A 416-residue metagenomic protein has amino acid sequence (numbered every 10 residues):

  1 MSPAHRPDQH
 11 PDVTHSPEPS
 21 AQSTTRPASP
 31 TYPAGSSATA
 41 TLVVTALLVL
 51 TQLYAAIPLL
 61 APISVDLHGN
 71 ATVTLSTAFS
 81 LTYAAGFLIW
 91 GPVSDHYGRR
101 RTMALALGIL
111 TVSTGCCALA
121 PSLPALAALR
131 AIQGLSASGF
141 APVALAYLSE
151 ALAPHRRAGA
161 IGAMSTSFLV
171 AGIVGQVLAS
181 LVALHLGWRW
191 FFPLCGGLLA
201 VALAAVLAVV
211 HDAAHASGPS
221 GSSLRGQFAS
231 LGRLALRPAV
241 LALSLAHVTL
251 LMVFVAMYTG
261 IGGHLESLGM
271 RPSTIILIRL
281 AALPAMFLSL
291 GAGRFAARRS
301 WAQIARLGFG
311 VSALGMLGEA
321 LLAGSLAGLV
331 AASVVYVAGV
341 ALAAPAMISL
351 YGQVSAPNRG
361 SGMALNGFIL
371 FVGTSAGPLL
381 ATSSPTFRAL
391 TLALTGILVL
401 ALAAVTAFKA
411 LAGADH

Functional and structural regions predicted by a protein language model:
R26-Y32, H211-S244: Juxtamembrane intracellular "pre-TM" segments in multi-pass secondary transporters
A85-P121: Conserved MFS/SLC helix-loop-helix module at the cytosolic interface between two early adjacent transmembrane helices
F87-G98, L288-W301, P385: Helix-to-loop junctions at the C-terminal end of transmembrane segments in multipass secondary transporters
G98, L119-A125, A153, L322-G324: Helix-breaking motifs and short loop linkers at transmembrane-helix boundaries and internal kinks in secondary membrane
L129-V170: Cytoplasmic helix-loop-helix junction between adjacent transmembrane helices in 12-TM secondary transporters
A153-H155, G159-A208: Helix-loop-helix hairpin linking two adjacent transmembrane segments in secondary transporters
Q303-M347: C-terminal transmembrane helical hairpin of 12-TM major facilitator-type secondary transporters
